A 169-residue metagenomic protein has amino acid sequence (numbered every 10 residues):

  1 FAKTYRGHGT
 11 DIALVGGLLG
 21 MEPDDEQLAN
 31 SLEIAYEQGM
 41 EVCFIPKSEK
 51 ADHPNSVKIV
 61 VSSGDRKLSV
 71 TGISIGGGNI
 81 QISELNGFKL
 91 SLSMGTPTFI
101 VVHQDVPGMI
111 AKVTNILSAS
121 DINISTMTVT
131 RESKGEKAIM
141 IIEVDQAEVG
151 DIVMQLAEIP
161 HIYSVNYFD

Functional and structural regions predicted by a protein language model:
F1-E37: A structural-propensity feature for long, helix-poor, extended segments
L18, E26-Y36, F44-K47, S62-D169: A conserved regulatory-domain signal marking ACT and ACT-like small-molecule sensing domains and adjacent regulatory
K50-H53: Feature of Fe-S/electron-transfer and energy-metabolism proteins that preferentially highlights extended coupling
V57-V60: Short beta-strand scaffold segments in enzyme catalytic cores
